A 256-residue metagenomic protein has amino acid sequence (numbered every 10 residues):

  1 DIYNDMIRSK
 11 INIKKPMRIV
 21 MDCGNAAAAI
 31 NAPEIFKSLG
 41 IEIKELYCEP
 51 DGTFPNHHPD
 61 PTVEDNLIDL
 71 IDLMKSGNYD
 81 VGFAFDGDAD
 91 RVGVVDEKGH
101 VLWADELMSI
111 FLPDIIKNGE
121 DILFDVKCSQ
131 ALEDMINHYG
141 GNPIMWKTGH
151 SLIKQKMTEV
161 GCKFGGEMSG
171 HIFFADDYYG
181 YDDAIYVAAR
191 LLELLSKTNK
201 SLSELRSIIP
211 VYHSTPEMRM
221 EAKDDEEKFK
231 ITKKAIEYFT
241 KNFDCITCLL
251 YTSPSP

Functional and structural regions predicted by a protein language model:
D1-K75: Gly/Ser/Thr-enriched, mixed-charge loops and adjacent short helices that form phosphate/oxyanion-binding elements
D1-N4, S9-I11, E97-M168, F173: Proline/glycine-rich low-complexity loops and linkers
V20, D80-A84, K163-G165: Short glycine-aspartate micro-motif
K75-Y79, V160: Glycine-rich phosphate-binding loop signature in dinucleotide/nucleotide-binding domains
N137-E159, A222-L250: Glycine-rich active-site loop/lid that clamps phosphate-bearing ligands
F164-E204, V211: C-terminal catalytic subdomain
Y212-A222: Short glycine-/aliphatic-rich beta-strand segments at the starts of folded cytosolic domains
Y251-P256: Conserved small/polar residues in nucleotide/adenosyl-binding loops
